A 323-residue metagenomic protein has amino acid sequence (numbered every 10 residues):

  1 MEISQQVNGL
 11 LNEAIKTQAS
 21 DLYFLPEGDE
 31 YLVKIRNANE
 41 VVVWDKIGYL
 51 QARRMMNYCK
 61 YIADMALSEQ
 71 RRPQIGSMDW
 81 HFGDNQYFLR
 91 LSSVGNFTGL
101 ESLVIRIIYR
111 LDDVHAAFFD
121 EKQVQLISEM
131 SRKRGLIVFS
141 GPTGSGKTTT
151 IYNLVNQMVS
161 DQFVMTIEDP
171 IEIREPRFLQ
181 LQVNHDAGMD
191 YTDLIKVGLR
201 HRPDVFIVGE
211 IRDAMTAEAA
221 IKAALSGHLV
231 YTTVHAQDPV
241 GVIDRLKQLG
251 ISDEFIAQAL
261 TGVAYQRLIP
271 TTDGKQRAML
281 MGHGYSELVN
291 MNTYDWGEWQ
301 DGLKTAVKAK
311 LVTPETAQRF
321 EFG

Functional and structural regions predicted by a protein language model:
M1-G323: Short, flexible helix-loop junctions that flank or precede catalytic/ligand sites
